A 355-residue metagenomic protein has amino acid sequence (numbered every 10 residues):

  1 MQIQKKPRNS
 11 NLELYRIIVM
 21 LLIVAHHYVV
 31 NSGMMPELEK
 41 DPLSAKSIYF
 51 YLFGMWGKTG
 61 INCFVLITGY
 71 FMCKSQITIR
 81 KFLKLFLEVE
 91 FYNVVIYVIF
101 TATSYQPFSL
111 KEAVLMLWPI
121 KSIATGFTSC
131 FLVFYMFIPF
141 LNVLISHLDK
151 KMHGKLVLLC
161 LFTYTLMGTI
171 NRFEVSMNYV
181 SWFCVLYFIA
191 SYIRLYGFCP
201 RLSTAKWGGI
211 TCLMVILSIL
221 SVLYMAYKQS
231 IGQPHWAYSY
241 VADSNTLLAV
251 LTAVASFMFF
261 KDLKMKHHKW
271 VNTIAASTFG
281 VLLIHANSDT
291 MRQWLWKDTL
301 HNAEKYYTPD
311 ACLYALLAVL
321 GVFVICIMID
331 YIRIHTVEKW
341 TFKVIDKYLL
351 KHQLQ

Functional and structural regions predicted by a protein language model:
M1-L161, M265-W270, W294-Q355: Membrane-cytosol interface segments of multi-pass membrane proteins, especially ER/Golgi lipid-handling enzymes
L21-Y28, Y92-I99, L158-N171, T211-Y227 (+1 more regions): Aromatic-anchored segments of alpha-helical transmembrane domains
I48-I61, L115-C130, T169-L186, S221-A253 (+1 more regions): Interfacial loop-to-helix transition and helix-capping segments at the boundaries of transmembrane helices
L66, C73, Y97, R194 (+4 more regions): Hydrophobic alpha-helical segments of integral membrane proteins
I79-L83, Y196-T204: Hydrophobic, small-residue-rich membrane helices and short re-entrant helix-turn-helix hairpins that build
F134-V143, Y187-C199, V250-K266: Alpha-helical transmembrane segments in multipass membrane proteins, preferentially the mid-helix core
H153-C199: Loop-centered beta-sheet repeat module
S181-W182, P200-G280, H285-L317: Alpha-helical transmembrane segments and terminal signal-anchor/GPI-anchor hydrophobic tails, characterized by long
